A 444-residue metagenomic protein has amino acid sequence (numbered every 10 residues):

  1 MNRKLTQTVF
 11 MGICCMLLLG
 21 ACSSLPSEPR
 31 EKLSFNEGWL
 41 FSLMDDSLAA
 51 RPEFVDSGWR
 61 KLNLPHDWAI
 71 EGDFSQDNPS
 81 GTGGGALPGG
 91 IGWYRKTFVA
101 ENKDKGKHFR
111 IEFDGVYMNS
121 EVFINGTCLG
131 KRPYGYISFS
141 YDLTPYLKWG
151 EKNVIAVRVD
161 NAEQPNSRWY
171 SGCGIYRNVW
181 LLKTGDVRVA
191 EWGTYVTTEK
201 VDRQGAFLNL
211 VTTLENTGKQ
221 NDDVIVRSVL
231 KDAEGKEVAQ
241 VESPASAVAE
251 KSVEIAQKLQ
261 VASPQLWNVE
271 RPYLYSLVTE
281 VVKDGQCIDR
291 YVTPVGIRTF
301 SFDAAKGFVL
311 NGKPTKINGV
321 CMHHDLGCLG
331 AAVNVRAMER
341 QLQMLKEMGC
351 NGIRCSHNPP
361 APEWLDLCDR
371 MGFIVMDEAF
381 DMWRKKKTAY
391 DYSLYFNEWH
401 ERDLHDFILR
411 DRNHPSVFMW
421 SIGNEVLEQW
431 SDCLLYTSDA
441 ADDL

Functional and structural regions predicted by a protein language model:
M1-P29: Bacterial Sec-dependent N-terminal signal peptides
C22-Q76, S80, V154-R158, A162 (+1 more regions): Accessory carbohydrate-binding/adhesion or oligomerization-edge regions at the termini of glycan-active proteins
E31-L33, M44-D45, G89-W192, T217-G218 (+2 more regions): Accessory beta-strand-rich segments of carbohydrate-active enzymes
F207-A245: Beta-strand-rich binding/interaction modules
E280-L345: N-terminal carbohydrate-binding accessory modules
L342, C350-R384, T388: Aromatic-lined substrate-binding rim segments of carbohydrate-active enzymes
D406-W430: Active-site groove signature of glycoside hydrolases
Y436-L444: Single conserved hydrophobic/aromatic residue that forms the stacking wall/gate of nucleotide- or nucleobase-binding
